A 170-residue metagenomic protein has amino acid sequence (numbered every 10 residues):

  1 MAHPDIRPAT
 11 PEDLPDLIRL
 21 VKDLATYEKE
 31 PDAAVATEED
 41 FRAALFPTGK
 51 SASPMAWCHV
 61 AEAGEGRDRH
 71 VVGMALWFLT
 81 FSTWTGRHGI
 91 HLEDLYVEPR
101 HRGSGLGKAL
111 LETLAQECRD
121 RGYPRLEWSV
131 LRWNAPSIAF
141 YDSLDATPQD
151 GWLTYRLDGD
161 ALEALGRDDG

Functional and structural regions predicted by a protein language model:
M1-E12, T26, L162-G170: Conserved N-terminal entry element of GNAT/NAT acetyltransferase domains
I18-L45: Conserved GNAT-fold acetyl-CoA-binding loop/helix
A43-V60, H91: A short helix-loop-beta-strand connector motif used in the catalytic cores of GNAT acetyltransferases and, in some
V60, R69-L79: Conserved beta-strand in the GNAT
W77-E93: Conserved donor-binding loop and adjoining core beta-sheet/short helix segment in diverse acyl/aminoacyl transferases
L95-R102: A short, internal acetyl-CoA/4′-phosphopantetheine-binding micro-motif in the GNAT/acyltransferase core
E98, A109-R125, T147: Conserved acyl-CoA
K108, E112, R132-G151, L157 (+1 more regions): Conserved active-site alpha-helix within GNAT-family acetyltransferase domains
